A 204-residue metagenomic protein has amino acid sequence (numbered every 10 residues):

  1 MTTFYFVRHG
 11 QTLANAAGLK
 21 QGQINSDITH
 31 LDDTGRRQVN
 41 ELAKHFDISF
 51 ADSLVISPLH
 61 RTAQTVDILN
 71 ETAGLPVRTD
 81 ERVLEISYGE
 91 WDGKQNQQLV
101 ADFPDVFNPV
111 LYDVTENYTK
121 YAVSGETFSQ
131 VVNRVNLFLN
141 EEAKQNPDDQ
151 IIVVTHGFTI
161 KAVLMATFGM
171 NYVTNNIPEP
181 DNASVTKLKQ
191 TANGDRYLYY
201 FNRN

Functional and structural regions predicted by a protein language model:
M1-T3, H45, R78-T79, I86-A101 (+2 more regions): Acidic, low-complexity terminal tails and accessory targeting/binding regions of phosphate-metabolizing enzymes
T3-G10, V153: Short, hydrophobic/glycine-enriched beta-strand segments
V7, Q11-L75, T79: Active-site-proximal alpha-helix that buttresses catalytic centers in soluble enzyme cores
N40-K44, V132, N136-K144: Generic structural signal for well-ordered alpha-helical scaffold segments
I56-S57, N133, V154-T155: Short beta-strand scaffold positions
I68, A162-A166: Active-site signature of alpha/beta-hydrolase-fold catalytic machinery across serine- and Asp/Cys-nucleophile hydrolases
A73-R134: Phosphate-handling substructures
G157-K161, S184: GST superfamily/GST-like fold recognition
